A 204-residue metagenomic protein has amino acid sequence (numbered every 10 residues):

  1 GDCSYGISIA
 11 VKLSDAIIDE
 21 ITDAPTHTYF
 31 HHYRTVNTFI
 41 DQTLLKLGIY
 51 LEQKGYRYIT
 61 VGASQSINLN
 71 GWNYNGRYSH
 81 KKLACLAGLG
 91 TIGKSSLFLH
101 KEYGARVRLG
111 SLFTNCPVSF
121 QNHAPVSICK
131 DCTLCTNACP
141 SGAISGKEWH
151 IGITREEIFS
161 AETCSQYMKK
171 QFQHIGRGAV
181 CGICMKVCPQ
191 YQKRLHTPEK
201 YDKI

Functional and structural regions predicted by a protein language model:
G1-Y33: Non-catalytic, usually N-terminal nucleic-acid engagement modules in DNA/RNA processing proteins
P25, Y29-I204: Catalytic cores of enzyme domains
